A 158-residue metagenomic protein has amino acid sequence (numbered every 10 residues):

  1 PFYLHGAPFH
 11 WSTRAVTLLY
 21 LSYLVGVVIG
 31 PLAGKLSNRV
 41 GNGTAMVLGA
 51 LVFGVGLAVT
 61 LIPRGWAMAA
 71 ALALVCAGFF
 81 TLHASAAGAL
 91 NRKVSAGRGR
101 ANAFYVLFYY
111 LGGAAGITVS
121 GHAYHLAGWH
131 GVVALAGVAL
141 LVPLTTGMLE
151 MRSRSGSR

Functional and structural regions predicted by a protein language model:
F2, F80, A84-K93: Intracellular helix-loop hinge segments at the cytoplasmic ends of transmembrane helices in 12-TM rocker-switch-type
F2, P31-K35, G88, S120-H122: Small-residue-mediated transmembrane helix hinge/kink sites in multi-pass secondary transporters
G6-L24, R100-F104: Loop-to-transmembrane helix entry
Y23-P31, G113-A114: Residue-level signature of mid-helix packing/kink "hotspots" within the transmembrane helices of 12-pass Major
V28-N42, Y124-H125: Helix-to-loop junctions at the C-terminal end of transmembrane segments in multipass secondary transporters
G43-A86: C-terminal transmembrane helical hairpin of 12-TM major facilitator-type secondary transporters
K93-W129, L135-A136: A late C-terminal transmembrane helix in Major Facilitator Superfamily
G137-R158: Multi-pass alpha-helical transporter architecture, strongest for 12-TM Major Facilitator/SLC carriers used
